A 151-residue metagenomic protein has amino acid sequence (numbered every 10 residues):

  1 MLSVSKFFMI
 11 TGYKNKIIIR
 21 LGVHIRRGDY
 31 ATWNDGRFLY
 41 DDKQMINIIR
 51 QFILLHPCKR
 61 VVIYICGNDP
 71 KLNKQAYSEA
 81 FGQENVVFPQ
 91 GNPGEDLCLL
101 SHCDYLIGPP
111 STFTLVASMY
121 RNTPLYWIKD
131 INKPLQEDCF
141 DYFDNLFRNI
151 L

Functional and structural regions predicted by a protein language model:
M1-R60, L146: Secretory-pathway luminal glycosyltransferase catalytic domains
R50, L135-L151: Leloir-type glycosyltransferase catalytic cores
H56-K129, K133-F140: Donor-binding and catalytic core of enzymes assembling or modifying cell-surface/extracellular glycoconjugates
